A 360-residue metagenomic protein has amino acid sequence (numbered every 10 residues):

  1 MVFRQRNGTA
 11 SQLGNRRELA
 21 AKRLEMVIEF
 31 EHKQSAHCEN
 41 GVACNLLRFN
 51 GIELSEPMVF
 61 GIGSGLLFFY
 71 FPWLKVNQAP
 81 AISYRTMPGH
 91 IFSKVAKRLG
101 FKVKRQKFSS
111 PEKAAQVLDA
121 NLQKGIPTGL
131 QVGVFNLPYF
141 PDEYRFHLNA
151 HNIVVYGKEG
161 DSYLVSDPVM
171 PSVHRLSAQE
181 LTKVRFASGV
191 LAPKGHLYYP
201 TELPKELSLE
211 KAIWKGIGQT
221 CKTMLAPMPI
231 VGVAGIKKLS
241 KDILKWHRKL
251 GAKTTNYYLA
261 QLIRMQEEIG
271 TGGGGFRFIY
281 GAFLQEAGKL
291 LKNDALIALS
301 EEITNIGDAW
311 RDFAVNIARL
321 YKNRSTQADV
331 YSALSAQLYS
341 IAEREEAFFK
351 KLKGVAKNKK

Functional and structural regions predicted by a protein language model:
A21-L54, G65-K205: Conserved active-site-adjacent core of cysteine acyl-enzyme catalytic domains
E31-R48, S83-H90, L225-K249, Q266-R277: Active-site nucleophilic cysteine motif
R48-P57, L284-L291: Short helix-capping/linker segments at secondary-structure and domain boundaries
G160-I269: Noncatalytic regulatory segments and standalone regulatory/sensor domains
M265-K360: Charged, long alpha-helical assembly modules
